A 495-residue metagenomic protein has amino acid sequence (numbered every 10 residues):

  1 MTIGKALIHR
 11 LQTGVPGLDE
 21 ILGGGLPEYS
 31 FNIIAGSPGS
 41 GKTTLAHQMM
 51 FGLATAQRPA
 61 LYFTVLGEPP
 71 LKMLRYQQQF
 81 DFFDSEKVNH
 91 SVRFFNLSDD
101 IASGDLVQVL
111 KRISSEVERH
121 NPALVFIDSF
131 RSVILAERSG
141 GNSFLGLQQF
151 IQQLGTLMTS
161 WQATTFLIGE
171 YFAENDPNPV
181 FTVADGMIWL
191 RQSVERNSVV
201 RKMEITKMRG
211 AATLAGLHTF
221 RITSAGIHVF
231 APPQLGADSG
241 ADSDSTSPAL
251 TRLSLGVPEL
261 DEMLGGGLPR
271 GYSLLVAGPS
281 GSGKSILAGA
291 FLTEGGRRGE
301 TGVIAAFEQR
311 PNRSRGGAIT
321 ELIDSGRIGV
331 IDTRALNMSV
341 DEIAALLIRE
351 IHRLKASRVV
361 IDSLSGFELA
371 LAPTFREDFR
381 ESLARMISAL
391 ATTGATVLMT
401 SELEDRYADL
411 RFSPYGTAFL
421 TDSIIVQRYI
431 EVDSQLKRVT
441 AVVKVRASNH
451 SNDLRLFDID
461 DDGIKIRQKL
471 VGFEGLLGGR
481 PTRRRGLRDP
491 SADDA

Functional and structural regions predicted by a protein language model:
T2-G4, I8-H9, K111, E118-H120 (+4 more regions): Conserved P-loop NTPase
G14-G25, G256-G267: Pre-Walker A adenine-sensing motif
G23, F31, G36-P38, L45 (+8 more regions): Scaffold/interface architecture of coatomer-like assemblies
Y29, A56-P59, V88-V92, W161-A163 (+10 more regions): Short glycine-/polar-rich loops that comprise or flank the Walker A/P-loop and associated switch/sensor motifs
N32, A102, V107-V183, M187 (+4 more regions): P-loop NTPase motor core
S37-I101, P269-S273, P279-E342: Conserved P-loop
M49, E170, E174-N178, W189-Q192 (+8 more regions): Short beta-alpha junctions and helix-cap segments that line functional grooves
L66-L71, S98-S103, F130-V133, T165 (+14 more regions): Conserved nucleotide-binding/hydrolysis micro-motifs of P-loop NTPases
